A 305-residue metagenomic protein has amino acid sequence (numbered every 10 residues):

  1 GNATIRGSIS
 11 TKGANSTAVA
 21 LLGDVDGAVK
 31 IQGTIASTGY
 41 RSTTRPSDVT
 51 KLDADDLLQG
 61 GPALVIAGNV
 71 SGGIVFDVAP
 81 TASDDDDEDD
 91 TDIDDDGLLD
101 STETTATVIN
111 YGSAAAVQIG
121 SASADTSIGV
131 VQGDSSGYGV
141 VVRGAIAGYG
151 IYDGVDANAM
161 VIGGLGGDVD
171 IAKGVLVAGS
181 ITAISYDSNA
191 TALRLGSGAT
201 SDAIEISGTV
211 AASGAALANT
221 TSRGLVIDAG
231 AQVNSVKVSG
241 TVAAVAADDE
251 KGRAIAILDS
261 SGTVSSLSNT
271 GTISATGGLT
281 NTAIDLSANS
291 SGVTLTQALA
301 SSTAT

Functional and structural regions predicted by a protein language model:
G1-T305: Surface-exposed loop/turn motifs in large extracellular/passenger domains
